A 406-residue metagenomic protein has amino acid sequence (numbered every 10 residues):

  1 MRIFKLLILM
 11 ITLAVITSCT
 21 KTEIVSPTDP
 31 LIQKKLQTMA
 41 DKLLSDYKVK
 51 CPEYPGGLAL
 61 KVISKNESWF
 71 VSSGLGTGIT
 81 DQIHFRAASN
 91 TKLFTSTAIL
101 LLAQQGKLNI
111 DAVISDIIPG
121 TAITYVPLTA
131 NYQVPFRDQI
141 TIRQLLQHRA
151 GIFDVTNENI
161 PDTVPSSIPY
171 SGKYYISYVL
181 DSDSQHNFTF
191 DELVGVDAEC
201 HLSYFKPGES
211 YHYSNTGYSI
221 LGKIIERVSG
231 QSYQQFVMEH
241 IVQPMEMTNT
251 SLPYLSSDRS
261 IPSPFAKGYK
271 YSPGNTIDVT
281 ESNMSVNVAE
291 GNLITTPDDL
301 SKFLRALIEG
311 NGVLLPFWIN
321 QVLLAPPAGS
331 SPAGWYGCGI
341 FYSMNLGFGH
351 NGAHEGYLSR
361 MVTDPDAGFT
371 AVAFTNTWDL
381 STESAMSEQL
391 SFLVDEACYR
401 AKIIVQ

Functional and structural regions predicted by a protein language model:
M1-P30: Bacterial Sec-dependent N-terminal signal peptides
I11, V62, T121, R149 (+1 more regions): Residues that line or immediately flank small-molecule/substrate-binding pockets and catalytic motifs
L13, W69-V71, P273-T276: Short, motif-level signal for alpha-helix interfacial/capping segments enriched in acidic residues and aromatics/proline
C19-G74, Q235-M238, T280-Q406: Catalytic loop of the DD-peptidase/beta-lactamase superfamily, centered on the K-T-G motif and neighboring
K35-K42, F94-A98, N109, V113-D116 (+7 more regions): Extracytoplasmic/secreted proteins, especially bacterial periplasmic and envelope-associated proteins
Y54-G56, G76-Q144, F205-S214, V288 (+2 more regions): Short active-site loop at a secondary-structure junction that contains or immediately precedes the catalytic residue(s)
P127-G347, N351: Short, surface-exposed loop or secondary-structure junction motifs that flank catalytic or metal-binding residues
